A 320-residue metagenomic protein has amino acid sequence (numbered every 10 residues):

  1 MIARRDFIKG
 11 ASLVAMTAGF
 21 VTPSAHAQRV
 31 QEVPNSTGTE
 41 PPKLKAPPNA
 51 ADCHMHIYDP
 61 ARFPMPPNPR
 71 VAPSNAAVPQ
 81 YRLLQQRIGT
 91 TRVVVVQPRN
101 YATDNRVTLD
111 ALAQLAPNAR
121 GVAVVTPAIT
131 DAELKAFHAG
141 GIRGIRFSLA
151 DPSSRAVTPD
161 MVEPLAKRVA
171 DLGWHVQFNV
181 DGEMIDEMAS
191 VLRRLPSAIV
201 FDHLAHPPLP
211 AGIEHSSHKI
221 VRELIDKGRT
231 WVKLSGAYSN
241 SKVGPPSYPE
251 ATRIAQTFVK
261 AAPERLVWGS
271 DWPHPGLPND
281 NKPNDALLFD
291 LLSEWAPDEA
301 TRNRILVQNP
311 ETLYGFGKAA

Functional and structural regions predicted by a protein language model:
I2-V21, R29-N49, N75, P79-R92 (+2 more regions): Mid-to-C-terminal alpha-helical segments outside catalytic/metal-binding sites
Q28-L172, P249: Mid-domain alpha/beta scaffold segments of enzyme catalytic cores
R29, T158-W268, K318: Catalytic pocket-lining loop regions of alpha/beta-barrel enzymes, especially the amidohydrolase/enolase/GH5 lineages
H54, T108, V169, V232 (+3 more regions): Conserved, mostly hydrophobic/aromatic
H56, P98, V124-A128, S148-A150 (+4 more regions): Active-site beta-loop-alpha junctions enriched in small/polar residues
A61-P66, P208-P210, N240-V243, P275-L277: A short acidic, helix-capping loop that chelates divalent metal ions and anchors anionic groups
N105-A119, I254-V259, N284-S293: Short, electropositive alpha-helical surface patch
